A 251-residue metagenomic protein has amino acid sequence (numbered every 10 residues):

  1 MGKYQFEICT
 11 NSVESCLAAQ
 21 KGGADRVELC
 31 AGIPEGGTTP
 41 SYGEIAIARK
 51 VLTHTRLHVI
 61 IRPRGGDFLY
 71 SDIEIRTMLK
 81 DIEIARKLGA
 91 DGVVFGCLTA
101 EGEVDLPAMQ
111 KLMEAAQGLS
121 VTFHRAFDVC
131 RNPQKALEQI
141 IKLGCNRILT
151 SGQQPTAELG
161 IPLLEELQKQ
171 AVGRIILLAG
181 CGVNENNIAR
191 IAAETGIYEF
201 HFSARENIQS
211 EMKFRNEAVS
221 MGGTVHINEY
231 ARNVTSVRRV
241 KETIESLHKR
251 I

Functional and structural regions predicted by a protein language model:
M1-V27, G32-T39: N-terminal pre-domain/capping segments
Y4-T10, V27-L29, L57-I61, V93-F95 (+4 more regions): Hydrophobic faces of well-ordered beta-strands that scaffold small-molecule active sites in alpha/beta enzyme cores
N11-K21, L69-D81, D128-L143, L167 (+2 more regions): Catalytic cores of alpha/beta
E14-L17, I33-R56, I73-I75, C97-Q117 (+4 more regions): Active-site-adjacent beta->alpha loops and helix N-cap segments on the catalytic face of soluble alpha/beta enzymes
A19, A85, L112, H124 (+3 more regions): Conserved, mostly hydrophobic/aromatic
G22, I47-V51, L79, L88 (+7 more regions): Alpha-helical structural signal in soluble globular domains
R26-T38, I84, L88-A100, C145-E158 (+1 more regions): Glycine-rich phosphate-binding active-site loops on the catalytic face of alpha/beta enzymes
A171-I251: C-terminal alpha-helical cap/extension of soluble enzyme domains
